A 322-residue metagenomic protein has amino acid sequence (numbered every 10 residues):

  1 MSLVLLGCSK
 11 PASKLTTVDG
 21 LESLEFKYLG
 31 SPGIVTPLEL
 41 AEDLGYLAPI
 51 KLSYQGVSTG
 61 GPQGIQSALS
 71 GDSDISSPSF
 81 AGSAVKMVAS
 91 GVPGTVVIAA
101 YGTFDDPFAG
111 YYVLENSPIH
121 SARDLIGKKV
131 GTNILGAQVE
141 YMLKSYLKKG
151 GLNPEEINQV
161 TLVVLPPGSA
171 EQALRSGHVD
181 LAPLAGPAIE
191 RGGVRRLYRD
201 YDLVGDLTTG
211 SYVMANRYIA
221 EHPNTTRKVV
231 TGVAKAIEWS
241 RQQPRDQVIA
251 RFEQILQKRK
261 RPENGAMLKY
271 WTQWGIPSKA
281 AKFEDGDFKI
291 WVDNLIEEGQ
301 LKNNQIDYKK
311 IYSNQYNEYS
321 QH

Functional and structural regions predicted by a protein language model:
M1-L24, S320-H322: Short, low-complexity disordered leader/linker segments with a strong preference for bacterial N-terminal type II
L15-E155, Q159-V163, D180-P183, R195-R196 (+1 more regions): Short, glycine-/small- and polar/acidic-enriched structural segments that line small-molecule recognition paths
E39, G45, Q66, S70 (+11 more regions): Solvent-exposed, polar/charged alpha-helical surfaces in well-ordered, non-transmembrane soluble domains, broadly
P49, T103-F104, D202-G205, W274-E284: Short, solvent-exposed loop/beta-turn-alpha elements that line the ligand-binding surface or hinge of extracytoplasmic
I50, V96-I98, V248-A250, N303-Q305: Short, hydrophobic secondary-structure boundary micro-motifs
F80-G82, V163, G168-L256: Pocket-lining segment of extracytoplasmic ligand-binding domains
A220-K302: Secondary-structure end/capping motifs
K289-H322: Conserved C-terminal helix/tail region of periplasmic/extracytoplasmic solute-binding proteins
